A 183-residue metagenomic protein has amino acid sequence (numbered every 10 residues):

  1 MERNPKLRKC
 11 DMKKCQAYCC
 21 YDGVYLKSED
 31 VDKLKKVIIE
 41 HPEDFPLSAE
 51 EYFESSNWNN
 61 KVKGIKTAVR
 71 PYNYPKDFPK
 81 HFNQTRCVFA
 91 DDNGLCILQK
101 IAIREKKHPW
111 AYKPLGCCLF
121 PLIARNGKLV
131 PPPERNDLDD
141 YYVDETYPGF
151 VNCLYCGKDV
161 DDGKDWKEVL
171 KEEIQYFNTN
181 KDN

Functional and structural regions predicted by a protein language model:
M1-N183: Short loop/turn segments that flank or connect secondary-structure elements
